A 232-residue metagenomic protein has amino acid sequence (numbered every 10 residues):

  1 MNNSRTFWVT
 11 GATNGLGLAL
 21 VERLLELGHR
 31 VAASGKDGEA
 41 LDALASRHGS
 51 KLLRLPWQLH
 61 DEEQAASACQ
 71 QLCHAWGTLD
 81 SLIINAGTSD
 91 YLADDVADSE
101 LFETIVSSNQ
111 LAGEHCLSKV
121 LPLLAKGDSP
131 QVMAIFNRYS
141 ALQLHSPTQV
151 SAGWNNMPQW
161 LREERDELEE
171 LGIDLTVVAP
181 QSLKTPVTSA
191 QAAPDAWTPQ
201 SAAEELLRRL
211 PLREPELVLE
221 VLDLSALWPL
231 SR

Functional and structural regions predicted by a protein language model:
T13-N14: Conserved glycine-rich cofactor-binding loop
L27-A43: Conserved glycine-rich Rossmann-like NAD(P)H-binding loop of the short-chain dehydrogenase/reductase
H48-E63: Rossmann-fold cofactor-recognition segment
N85-Y91: Conserved NAD(P)H cofactor-binding loop of Rossmann-fold oxidoreductase domains
A93-D95, L101-V106: Substrate-binding pocket helix/loop in short-chain dehydrogenase/reductase
A125, P130-R162, D166-E169, S182: Catalytic loop of short-chain dehydrogenase/reductase
I173, V177-V178, T185, S189-R232: C-terminal helical subdomain
